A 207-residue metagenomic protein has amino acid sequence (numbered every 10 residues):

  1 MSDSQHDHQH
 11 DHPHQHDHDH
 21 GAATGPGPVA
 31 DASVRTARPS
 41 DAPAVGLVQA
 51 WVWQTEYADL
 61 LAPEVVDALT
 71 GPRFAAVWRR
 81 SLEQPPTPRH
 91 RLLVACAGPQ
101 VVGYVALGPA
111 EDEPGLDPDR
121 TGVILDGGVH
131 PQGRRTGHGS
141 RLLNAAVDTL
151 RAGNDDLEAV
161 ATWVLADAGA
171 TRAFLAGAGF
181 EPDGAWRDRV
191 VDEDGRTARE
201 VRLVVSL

Functional and structural regions predicted by a protein language model:
M1-P43, V201, V205-L207: Conserved N-terminal entry element of GNAT/NAT acetyltransferase domains
D3, G27, T36-P39, L47-D59 (+5 more regions): Acetyl-CoA-dependent GNAT
H90, T197-R202: Short hydrophobic/aromatic beta-strand or adjacent loop that forms the aromatic wall/cage of a ligand/substrate-binding
V123, A170-E181: Conserved N-terminal glycine/acidic-rich loop preference
R134, A161-R172: Conserved beta-strand-loop-alpha-helix junction that forms the acyl-donor binding cleft
L150-L165: Conserved GNAT acetyl-CoA-binding A-motif
A161-W163, A176-R199: Conserved catalytic-core motifs of GNAT/GCN5-like acyltransferases
